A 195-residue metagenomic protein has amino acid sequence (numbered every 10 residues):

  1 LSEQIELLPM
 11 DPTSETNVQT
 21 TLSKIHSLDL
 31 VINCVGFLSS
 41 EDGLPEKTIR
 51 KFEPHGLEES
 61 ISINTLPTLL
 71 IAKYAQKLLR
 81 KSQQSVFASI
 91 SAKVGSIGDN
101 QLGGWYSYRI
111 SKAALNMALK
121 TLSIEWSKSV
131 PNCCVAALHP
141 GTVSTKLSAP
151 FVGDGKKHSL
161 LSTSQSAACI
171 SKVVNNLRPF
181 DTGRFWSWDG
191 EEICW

Functional and structural regions predicted by a protein language model:
S2-T16: Rossmann-fold cofactor-recognition segment
S14-T21, S148: A conserved hydrophobic alpha-helix of the Rossmann-fold in NAD(P)-dependent oxidoreductases
S23-V35, S40: A glycine-rich helix->loop->beta "capping" turn within Rossmann-like NAD(P)(H)-dependent oxidoreductase domains
I32, A88, V135-L138, S148: Hydrophobic structural elements of the Rossmann-like NAD(P)H-binding subdomain that define the short-chain
F37-E41, P45-I61, L70, Q84-S129: Catalytic loop of short-chain dehydrogenase/reductase
N116, W126-V143, D181-F185: Conserved Rossmann-fold SDR core element
A137, T145, A149-W195: C-terminal helical subdomain
